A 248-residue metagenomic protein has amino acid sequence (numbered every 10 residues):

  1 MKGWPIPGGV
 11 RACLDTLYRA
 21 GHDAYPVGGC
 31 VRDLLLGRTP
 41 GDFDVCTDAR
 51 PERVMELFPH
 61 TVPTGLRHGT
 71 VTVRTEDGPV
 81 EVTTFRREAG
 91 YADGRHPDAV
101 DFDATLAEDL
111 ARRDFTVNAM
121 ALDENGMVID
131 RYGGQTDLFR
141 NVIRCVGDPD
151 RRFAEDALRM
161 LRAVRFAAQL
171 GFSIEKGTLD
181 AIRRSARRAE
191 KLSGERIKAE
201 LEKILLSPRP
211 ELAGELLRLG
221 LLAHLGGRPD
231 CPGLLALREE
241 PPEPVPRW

Functional and structural regions predicted by a protein language model:
M1-W248: Catalytic cores of the polymerase beta-like nucleotidyltransferase superfamily and closely associated nucleotide
